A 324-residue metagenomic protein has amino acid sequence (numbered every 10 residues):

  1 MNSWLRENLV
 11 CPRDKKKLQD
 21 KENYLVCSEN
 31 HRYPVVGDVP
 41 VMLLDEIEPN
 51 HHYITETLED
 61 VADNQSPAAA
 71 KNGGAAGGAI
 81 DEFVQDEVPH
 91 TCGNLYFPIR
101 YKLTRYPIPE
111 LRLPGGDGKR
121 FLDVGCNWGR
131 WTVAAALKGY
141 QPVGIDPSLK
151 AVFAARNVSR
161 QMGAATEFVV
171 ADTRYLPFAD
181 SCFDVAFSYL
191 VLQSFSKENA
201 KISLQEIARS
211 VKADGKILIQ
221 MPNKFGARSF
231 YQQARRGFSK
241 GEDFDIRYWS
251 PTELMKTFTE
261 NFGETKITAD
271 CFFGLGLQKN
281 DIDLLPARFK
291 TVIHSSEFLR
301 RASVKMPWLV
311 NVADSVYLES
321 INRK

Functional and structural regions predicted by a protein language model:
S3-R6, A234-R236, A269-K324: A C-terminal cap/extension of S-adenosyl-L-methionine-dependent methyltransferases that defines the acceptor-substrate
L43-G116, R130, A134: Conserved class I S-adenosyl-L-methionine
D117-N127: Conserved class I S-adenosyl-L-methionine
S148-K150: Conserved SAM/SAH-binding beta-strand->alpha-helix loop
F187: A conserved beta-strand element that flanks and buttresses the S-adenosyl-L-methionine
K201-A213: A short glycine-rich, Lys/Arg-flanked "PGG" loop and its adjoining helix->strand segment in the class I
L218-K240: Conserved class I S-adenosyl-L-methionine
R235-E253: Acceptor-substrate binding/catalytic loop of class I
